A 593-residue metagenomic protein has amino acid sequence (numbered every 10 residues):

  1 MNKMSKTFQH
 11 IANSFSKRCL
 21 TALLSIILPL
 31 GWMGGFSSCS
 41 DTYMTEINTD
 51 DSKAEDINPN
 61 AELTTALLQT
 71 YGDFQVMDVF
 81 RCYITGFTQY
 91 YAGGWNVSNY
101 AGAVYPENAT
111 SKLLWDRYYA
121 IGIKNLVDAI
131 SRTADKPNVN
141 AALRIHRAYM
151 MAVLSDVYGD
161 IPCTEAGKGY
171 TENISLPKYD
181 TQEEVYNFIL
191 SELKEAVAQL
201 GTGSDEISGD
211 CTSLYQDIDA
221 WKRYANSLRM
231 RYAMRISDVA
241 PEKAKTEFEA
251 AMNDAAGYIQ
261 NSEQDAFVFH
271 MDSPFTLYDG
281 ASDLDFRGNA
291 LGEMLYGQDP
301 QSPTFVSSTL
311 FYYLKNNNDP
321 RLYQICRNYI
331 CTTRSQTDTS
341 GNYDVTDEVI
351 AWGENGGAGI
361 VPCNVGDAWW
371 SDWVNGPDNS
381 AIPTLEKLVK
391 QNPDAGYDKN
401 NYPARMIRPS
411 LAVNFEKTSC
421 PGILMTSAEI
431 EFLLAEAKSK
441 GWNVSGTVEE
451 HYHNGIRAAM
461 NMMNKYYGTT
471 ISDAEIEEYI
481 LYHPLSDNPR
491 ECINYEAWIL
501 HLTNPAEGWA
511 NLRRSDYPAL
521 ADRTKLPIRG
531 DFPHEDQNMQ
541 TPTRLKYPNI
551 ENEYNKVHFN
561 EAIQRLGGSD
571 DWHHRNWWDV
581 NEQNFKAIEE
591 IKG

Functional and structural regions predicted by a protein language model:
M1-K17: N-terminal secretory signal peptides that target proteins for export/translocation
K17-S25: Sec-dependent signal peptide recognition, specifically the positively charged N-region followed immediately by
L28-W32: Hydrophobic core
G34-S38: C-terminal motif of bacterial Sec signal peptides marking the signal peptidase cleavage site
C39-Q89, R117-A120, D128, R132-D135 (+2 more regions): Membrane-proximal, proline-rich intrinsically disordered regions
I57-N58, A92-H146, M150-M462, D487-N488 (+1 more regions): Structured, solvent-exposed acidic/aromatic patches
Q75-Y83, G159-I161, K245, A510: Beta-strand acidic-aromatic groove motif in beta-rich domains, primarily in extracellular
E431, S439-W442, I456-G593: C-terminal functional modules
